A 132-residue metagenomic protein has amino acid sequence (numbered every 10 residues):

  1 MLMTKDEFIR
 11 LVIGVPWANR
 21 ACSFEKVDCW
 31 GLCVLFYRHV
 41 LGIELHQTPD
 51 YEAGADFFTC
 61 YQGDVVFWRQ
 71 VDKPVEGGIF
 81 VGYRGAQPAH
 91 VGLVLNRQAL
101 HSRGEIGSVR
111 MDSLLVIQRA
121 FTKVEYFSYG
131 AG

Functional and structural regions predicted by a protein language model:
M1-P16, S113-G132: Non-catalytic ligand/cofactor/substrate-binding and regulatory segments of enzyme domains
V15, I43, V109: Flexible, active-site-adjacent loop/turn segments at secondary-structure boundaries
A18, G42-Q47: Generic macromolecular interface patches on structured domains
A21-L41: Active-site nucleophilic cysteine motif
H46-L115, G130-G132: ...with weaker cross-activation on analogous glycine-rich loops/strands in unrelated enzymes
